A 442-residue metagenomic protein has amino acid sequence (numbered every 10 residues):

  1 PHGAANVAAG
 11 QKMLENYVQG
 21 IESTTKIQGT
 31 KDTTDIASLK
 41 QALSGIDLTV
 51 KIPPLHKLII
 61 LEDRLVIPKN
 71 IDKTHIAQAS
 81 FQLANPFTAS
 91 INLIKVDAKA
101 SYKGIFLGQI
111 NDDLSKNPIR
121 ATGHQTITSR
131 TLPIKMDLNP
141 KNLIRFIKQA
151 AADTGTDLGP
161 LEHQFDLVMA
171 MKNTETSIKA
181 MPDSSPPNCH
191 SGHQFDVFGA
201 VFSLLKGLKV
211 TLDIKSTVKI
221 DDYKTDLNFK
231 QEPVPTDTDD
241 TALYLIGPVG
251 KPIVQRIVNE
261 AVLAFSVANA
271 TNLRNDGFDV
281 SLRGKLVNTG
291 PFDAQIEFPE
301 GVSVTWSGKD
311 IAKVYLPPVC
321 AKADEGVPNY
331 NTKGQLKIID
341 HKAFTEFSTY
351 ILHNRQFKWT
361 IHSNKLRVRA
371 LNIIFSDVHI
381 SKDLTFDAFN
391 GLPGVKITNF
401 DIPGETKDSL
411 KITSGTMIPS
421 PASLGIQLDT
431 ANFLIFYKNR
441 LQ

Functional and structural regions predicted by a protein language model:
P1-Q442: Extracellular/lumenal and peripheral-membrane lipid-interaction modules
